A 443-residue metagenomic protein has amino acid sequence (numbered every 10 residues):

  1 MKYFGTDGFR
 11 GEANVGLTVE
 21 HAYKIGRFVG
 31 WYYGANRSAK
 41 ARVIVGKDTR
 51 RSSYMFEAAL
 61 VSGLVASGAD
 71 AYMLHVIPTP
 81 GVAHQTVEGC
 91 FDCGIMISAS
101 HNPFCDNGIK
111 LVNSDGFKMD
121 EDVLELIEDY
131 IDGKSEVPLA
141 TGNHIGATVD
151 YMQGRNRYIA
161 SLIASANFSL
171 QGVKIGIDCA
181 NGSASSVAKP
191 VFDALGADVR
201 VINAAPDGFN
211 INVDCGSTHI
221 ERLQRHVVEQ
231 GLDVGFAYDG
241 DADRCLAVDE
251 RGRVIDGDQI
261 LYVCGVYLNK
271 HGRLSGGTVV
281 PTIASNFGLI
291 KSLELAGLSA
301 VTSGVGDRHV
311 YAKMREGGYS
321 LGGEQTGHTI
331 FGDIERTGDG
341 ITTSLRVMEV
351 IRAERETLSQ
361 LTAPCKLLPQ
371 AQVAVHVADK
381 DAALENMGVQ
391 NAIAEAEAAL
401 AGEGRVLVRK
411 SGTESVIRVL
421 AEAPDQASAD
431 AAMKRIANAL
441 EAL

Functional and structural regions predicted by a protein language model:
M1-S62, A66-S67, T148-I175: An N-terminal, well-structured beta->alpha segment
E12, N107-Q230: Gly/Ser/Thr-enriched, mixed-charge loops and adjacent short helices that form phosphate/oxyanion-binding elements
W31, R42-D106, P190-V248: N-terminal small/polar loop signature for handling phosphorylated ligands or for N-terminal nucleophile
G46-D48, I177-C179, D249, D333 (+1 more regions): Short glycine-centered, acidic/aromatic-flanked micro-motifs in structured strand/loop junctions that mark active-site
A71-P80, V254-G257, P281-T282, S303-G304: Active-site nucleophile and cofactor-binding loops and adjacent substrate-binding regions of central metabolic enzymes
F104-N107, L111-D120, E125, D129 (+3 more regions): Replace "Mg2+/Mn2+-dependent" with "divalent metal-dependent
V234, H271-L443: Phosphate-binding and adjacent anionic-ligand microenvironments
